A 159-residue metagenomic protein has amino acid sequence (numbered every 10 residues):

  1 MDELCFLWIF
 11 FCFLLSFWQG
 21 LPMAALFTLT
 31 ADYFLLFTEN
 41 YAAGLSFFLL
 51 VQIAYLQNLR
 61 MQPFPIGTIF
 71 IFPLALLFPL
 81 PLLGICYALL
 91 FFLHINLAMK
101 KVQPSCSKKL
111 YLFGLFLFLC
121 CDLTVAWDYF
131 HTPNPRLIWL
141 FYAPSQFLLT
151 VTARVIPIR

Functional and structural regions predicted by a protein language model:
M1-R159: Polytopic alpha-helical membrane-helix bundles and their juxtamembrane interface segments in multi-pass membrane
